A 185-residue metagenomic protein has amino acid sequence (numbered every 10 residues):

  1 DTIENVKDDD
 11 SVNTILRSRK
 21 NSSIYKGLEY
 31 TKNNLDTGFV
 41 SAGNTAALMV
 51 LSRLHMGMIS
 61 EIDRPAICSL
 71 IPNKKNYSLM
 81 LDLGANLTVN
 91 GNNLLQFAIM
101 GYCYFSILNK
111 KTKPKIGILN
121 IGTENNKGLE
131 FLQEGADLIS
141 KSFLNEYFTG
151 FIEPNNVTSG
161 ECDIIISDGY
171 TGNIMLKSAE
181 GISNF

Functional and structural regions predicted by a protein language model:
D1-D36: Phosphate/nucleotide-donor binding subsite
N5-K7, A46-M49, E124-K127, N156-S159 (+1 more regions): Short, active-site-adjacent cap segments at secondary-structure transitions
N21-L28, K32, G38-S52, D63-C68 (+4 more regions): Short glycine/serine/threonine-rich phosphate/pyrophosphate-binding segments that cradle anionic phosphate groups
S22, T37-F39, A46-A47, Y77-M80 (+4 more regions): Structural motif
K26-Y30, L51, N93-I107, E134 (+5 more regions): Alpha-helical scaffold segments in soluble metabolic enzymes
R53-A66, N73-S78, S159-F185: Glycine-rich phosphate/nucleotide-binding loop
P72-N92: A structural-propensity feature for long, helix-poor, extended segments
L87-P154, D163, D168: Glycine-rich phosphate/diphosphate-binding loop of Rossmann-like nucleotide-binding domains
